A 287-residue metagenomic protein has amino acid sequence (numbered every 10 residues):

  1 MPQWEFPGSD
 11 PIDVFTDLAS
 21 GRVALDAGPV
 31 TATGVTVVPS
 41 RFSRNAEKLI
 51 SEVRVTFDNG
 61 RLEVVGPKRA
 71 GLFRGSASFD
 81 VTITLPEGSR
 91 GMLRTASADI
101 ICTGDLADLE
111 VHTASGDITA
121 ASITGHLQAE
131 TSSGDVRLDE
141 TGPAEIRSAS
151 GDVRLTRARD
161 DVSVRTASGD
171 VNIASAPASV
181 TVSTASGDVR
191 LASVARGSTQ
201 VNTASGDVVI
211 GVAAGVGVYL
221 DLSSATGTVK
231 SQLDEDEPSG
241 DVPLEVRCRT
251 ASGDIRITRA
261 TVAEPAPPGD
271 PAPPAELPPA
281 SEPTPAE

Functional and structural regions predicted by a protein language model:
M1-E287: Intrinsically disordered, low-complexity terminal regions
